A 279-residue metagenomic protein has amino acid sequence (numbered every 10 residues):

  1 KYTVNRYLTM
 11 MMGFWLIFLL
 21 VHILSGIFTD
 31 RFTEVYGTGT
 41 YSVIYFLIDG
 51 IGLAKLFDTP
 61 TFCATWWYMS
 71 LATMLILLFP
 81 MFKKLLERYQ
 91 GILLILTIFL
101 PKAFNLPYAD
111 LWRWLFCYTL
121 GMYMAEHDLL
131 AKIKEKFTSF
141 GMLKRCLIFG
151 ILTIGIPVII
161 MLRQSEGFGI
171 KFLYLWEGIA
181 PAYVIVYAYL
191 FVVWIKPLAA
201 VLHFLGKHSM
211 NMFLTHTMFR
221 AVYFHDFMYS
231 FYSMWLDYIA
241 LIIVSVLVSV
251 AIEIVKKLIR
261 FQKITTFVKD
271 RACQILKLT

Functional and structural regions predicted by a protein language model:
K1-G52, F57, L75, T138-F149 (+3 more regions): Transmembrane alpha-helical segments and their boundary/interface "anchor" motifs in multi-pass integral membrane
Y2, M69, T73-M74, A180 (+1 more regions): Soluble or luminal CAZymes and related metallo-dependent hydrolases
L16, L20, L24, F28 (+10 more regions): Alpha-helical membrane-inserting segments
L20, L85, Y89-L96, T119 (+3 more regions): Cleavable Sec-type N-terminal signal peptides
S25-T29, T38, Y45-C117, Y238-I239: Hydrophobic alpha-helical segments with transmembrane-like composition
F46-L47, V201, V248, I264: Hydrophobic side chains within well-formed alpha-helices
W112-L120, E126-N211, T217-D226, F231-L241: Alpha-helical transmembrane segments and terminal signal-anchor/GPI-anchor hydrophobic tails, characterized by long
K257-T279: Membrane-proximal cytoplasmic C-terminal regulatory module of class A 7TM GPCRs
